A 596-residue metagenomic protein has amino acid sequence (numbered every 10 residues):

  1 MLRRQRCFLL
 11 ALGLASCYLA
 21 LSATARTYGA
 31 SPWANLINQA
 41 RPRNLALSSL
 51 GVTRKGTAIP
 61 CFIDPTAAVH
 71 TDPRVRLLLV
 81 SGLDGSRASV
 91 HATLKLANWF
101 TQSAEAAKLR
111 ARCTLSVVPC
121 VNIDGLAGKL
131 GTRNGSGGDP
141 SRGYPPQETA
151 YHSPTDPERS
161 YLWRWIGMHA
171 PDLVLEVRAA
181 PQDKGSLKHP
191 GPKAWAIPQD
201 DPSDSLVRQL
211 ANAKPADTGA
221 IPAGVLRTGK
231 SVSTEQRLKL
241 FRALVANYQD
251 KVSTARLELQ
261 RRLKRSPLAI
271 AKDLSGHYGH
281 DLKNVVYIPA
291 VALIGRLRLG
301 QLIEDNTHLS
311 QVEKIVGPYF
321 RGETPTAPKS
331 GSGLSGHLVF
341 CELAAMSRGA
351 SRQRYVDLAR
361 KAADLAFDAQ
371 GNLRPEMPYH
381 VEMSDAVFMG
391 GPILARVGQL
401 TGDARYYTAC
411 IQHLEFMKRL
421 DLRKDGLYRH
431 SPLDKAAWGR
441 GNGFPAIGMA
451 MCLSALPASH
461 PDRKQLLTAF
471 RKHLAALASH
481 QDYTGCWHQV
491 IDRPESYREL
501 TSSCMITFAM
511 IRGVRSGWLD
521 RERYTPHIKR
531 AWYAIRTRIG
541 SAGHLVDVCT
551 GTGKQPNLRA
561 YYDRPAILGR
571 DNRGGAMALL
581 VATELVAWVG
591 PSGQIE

Functional and structural regions predicted by a protein language model:
M1-L10: Bacterial N-terminal signal peptides that target proteins for export
L10-A20: Bacterial N-terminal signal peptides
L21-P60: Short glycine- and acidic-rich boundary segments immediately preceding or forming the N-terminal edge of structured
R54, T71-L78, R87-S205, N212-A216: Active-site/substrate-binding loop(s) of hydrolase catalytic cores
S186, G191-T254: Active-site-adjacent mobile loop/cap segments within catalytic or ligand-binding domains
E258-R265, G276-A290, L302-L309, K314 (+4 more regions): CBM-like carbohydrate-recognition segments
R265, S384-D385, M389, A395-V490 (+4 more regions): Extended ligand-binding clefts on enzyme/binding-domain cores
L309-S310, R321-A437: Extended ligand-binding groove/face enriched in aromatic
